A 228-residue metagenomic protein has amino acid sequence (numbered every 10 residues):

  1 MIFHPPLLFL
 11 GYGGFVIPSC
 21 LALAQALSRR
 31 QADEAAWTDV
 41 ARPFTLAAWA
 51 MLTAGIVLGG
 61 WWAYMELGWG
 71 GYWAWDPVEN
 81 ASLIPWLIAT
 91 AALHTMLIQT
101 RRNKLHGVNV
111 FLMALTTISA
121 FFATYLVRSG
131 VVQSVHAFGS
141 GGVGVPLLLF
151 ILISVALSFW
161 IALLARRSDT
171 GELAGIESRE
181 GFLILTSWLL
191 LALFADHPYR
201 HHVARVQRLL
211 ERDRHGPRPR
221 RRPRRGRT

Functional and structural regions predicted by a protein language model:
M1-T228: Polytopic transmembrane helical bundles with strong interfacial aromatic enrichment
